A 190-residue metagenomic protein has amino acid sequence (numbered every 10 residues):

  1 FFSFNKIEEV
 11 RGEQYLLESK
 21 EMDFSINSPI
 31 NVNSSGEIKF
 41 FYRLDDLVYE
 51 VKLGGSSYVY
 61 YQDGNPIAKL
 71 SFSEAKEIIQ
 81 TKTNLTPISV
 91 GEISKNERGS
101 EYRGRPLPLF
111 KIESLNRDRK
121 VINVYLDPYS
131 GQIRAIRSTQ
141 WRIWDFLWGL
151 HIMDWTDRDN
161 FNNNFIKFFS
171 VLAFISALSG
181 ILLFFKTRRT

Functional and structural regions predicted by a protein language model:
F1-T190: Conserved histidines in hydrophobic membrane contexts and catalytic metal-binding motifs
